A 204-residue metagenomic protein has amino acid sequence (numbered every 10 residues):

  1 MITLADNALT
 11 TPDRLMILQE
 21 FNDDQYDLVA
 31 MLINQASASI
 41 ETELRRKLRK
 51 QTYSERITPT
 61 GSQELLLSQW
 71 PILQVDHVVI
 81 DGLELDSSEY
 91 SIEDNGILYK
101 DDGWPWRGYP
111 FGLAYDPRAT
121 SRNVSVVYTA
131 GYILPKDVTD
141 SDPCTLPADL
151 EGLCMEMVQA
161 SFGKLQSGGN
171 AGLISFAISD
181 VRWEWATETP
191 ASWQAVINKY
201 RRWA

Functional and structural regions predicted by a protein language model:
M1-A204: Divalent metal-cofactor coordination and adjacent catalytic microenvironments
